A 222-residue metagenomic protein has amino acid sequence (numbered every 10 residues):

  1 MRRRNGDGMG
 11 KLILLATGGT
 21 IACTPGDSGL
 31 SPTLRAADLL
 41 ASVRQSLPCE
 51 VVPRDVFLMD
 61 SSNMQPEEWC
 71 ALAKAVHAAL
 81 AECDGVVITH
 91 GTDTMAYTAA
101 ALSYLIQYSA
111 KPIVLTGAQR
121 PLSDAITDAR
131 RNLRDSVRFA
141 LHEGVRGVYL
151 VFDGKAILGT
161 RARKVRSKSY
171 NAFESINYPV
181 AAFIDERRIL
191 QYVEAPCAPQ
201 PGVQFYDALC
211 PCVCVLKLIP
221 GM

Functional and structural regions predicted by a protein language model:
R2, D7-A78: ATP/NTP phosphate-donor binding region
G10, L15-G19, S42-Q45, L158-M222: Accessory alpha-helical/coil subdomains and C-terminal extensions that flank or cap enzyme catalytic cores
L15-T17, I88-H90, V114-G117, Y149-D153 (+1 more regions): Short beta-strand segments
G19-I21, G91-A96, K155-I157: Gly/Ser/Thr-rich loops at beta-strand to alpha-helix junctions that form or flank small-molecule/cofactor-binding
C23-T24, T94-A99, N132-L133: Short glycine/serine/threonine-rich phosphate/pyrophosphate-binding segments that cradle anionic phosphate groups
A81-G85: Short acidic/histidine-rich motifs immediately flanking catalytic phosphotransfer sites in two-component signaling
G91-K111: Short Gly/Thr/Asp-enriched flexible loops that form oxyanion-binding sites at enzyme active sites
L115-E186: Internal gly/pro-rich beta-alpha loop/helix module that stabilizes soluble enzyme cofactors or their anionic handles
